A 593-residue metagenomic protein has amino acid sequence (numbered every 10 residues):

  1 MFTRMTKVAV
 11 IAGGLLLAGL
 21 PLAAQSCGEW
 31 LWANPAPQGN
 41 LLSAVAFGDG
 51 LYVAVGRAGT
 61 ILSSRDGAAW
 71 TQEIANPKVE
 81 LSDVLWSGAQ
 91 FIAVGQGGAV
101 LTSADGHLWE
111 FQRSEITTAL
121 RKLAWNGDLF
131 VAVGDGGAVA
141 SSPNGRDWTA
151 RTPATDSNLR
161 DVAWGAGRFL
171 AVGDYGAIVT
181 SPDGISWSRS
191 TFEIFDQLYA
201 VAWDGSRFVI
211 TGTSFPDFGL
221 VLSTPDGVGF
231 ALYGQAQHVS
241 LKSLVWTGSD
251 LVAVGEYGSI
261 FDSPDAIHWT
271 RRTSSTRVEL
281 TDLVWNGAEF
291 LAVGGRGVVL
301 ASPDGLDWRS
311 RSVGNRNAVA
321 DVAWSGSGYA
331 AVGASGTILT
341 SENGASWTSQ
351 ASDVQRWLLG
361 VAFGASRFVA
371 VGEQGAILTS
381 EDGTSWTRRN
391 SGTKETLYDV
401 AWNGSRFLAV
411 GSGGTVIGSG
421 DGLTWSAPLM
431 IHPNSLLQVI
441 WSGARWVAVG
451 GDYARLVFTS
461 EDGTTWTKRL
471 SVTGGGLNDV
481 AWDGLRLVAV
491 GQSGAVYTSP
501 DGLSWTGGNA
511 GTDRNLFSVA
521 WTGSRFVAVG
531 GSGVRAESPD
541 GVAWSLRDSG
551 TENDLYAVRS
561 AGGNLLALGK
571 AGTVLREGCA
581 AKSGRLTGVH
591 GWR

Functional and structural regions predicted by a protein language model:
M1-V10: Bacterial N-terminal signal peptides that target proteins for export
R4, G19, A23-Q25, A581-R593: Enriched but not universal
A9-G19: Bacterial N-terminal signal peptides
A24-R585: Residue-level hotspots at or immediately adjacent to binding/recognition sites across diverse folds
